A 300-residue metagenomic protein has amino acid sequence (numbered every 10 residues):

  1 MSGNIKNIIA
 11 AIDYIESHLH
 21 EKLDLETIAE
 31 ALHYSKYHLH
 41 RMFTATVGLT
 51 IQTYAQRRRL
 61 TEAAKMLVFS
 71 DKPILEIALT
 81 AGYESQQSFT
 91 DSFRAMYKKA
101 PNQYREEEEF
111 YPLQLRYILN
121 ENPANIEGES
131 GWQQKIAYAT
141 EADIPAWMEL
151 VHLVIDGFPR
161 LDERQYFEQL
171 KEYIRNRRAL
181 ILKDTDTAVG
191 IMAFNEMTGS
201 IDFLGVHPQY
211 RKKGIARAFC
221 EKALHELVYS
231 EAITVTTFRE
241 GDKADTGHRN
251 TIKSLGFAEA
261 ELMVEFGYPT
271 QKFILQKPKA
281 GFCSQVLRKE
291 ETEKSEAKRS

Functional and structural regions predicted by a protein language model:
I9, D13-S17, K22, E26 (+2 more regions): Terminal helix-turn-helix DNA-binding modules in bacterial transcription factors
K22-A55, T80-A100: Basic/polar phosphate-binding segments, predominantly the helix-turn-helix DNA-binding elements of transcriptional
R57, K212-H225, N250: Conserved acetyl-CoA-binding loop-helix of GNAT-fold acetyltransferases
Q87-S88, S92, R217, E240-E261: Conserved active-site alpha-helix within GNAT-family acetyltransferase domains
A100-E107, T236, K253-K272: Conserved catalytic-core motifs of GNAT/GCN5-like acyltransferases
Q133-W147: A short beta-loop-alpha structural element at the N-terminal edge of CoA-dependent acyl/N-acetyltransferase catalytic
G157-D184: Active-site rim helix/loop that mediates acceptor-substrate recognition in acyltransferases
L227-A244: Conserved GNAT acetyl-CoA-binding A-motif
